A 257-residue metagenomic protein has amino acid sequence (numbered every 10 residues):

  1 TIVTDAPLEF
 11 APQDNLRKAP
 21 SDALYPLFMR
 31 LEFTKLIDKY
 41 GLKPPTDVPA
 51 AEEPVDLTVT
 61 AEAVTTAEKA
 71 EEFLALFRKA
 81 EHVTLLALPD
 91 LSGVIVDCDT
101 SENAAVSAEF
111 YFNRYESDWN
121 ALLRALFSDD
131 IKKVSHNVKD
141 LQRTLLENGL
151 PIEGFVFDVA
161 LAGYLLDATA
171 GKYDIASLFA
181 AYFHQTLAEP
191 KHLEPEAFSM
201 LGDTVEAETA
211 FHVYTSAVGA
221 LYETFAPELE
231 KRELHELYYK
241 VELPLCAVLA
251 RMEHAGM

Functional and structural regions predicted by a protein language model:
T1-A19, L27, D47-V48, L178 (+1 more regions): Mixed-charge, glycine-rich, non-catalytic linkers/tails in nucleic-acid processing enzymes
T1-V59, G149-V156: Non-catalytic nucleic-acid-binding/docking modules located in mid-to-C-terminal regions of nucleic-acid enzymes
V3, F28, E52, V83 (+4 more regions): N-terminal functional modules and adjacent low-complexity/disordered segments of proteins
T4, M29, F33, L42-P45 (+6 more regions): Generic surface-pattern signal
S21, R30-I37, L42-T46, Y115-N120 (+3 more regions): Short, structured coil/loop segments at alpha-helix boundaries
E62-L229: Conserved DEDDh/DEDDy metal-dependent 3′-5′ exonuclease domain
